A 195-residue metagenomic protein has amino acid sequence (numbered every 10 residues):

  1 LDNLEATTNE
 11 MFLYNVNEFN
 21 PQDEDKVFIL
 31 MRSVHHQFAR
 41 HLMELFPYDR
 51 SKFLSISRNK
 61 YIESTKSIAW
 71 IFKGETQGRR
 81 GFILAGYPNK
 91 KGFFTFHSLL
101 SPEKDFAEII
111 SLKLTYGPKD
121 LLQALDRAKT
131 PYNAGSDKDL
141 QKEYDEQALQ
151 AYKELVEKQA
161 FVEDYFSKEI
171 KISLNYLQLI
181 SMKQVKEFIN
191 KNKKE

Functional and structural regions predicted by a protein language model:
D2-E195: Active-site-flanking segments in enzyme catalytic domains
